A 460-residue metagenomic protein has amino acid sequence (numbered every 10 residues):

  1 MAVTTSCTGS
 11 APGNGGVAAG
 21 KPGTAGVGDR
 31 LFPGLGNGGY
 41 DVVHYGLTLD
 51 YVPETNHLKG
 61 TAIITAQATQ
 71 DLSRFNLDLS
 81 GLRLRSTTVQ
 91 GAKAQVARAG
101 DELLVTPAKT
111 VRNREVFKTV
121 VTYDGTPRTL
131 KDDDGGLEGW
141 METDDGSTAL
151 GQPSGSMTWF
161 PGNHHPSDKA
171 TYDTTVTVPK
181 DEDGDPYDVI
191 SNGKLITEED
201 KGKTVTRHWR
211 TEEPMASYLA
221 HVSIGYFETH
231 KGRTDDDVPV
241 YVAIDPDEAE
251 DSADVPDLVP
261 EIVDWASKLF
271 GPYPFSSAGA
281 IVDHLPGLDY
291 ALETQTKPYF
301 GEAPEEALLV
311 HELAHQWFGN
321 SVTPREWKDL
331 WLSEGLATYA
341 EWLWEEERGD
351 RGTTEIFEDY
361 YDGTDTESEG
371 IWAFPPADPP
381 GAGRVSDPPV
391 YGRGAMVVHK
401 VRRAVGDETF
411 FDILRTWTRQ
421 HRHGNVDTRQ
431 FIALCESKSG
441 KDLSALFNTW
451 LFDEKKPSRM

Functional and structural regions predicted by a protein language model:
V3-K59, E142-D145, P166: N-terminal, polar/Ser/Thr-rich
T48-L49, K93-A94, T106-V111, W159-H164 (+1 more regions): Beta-strand-rich interaction surfaces with strong enrichment in secreted/lumenal proteins
G60, H165-V310, Y339: Hydrophobic helix-coil surface modules that form long, contiguous segments used for peptide/substrate interaction
T61-L82, F160-H164, T171-P179, R429: Surface-exposed beta-strand/loop patches in extracellular or lumenal glycoproteins
L79-M141: A surface-exposed beta-strand-loop module
N113, Y123-Y172: Glycine/proline-rich low-complexity spacer/linker segments in large multi-domain proteins
Q295-D359: Zinc-dependent metallopeptidase catalytic helix centered on the HExxH motif and its immediate flanking segment
G352, D387-M460: Amphipathic alpha-helical substructures
